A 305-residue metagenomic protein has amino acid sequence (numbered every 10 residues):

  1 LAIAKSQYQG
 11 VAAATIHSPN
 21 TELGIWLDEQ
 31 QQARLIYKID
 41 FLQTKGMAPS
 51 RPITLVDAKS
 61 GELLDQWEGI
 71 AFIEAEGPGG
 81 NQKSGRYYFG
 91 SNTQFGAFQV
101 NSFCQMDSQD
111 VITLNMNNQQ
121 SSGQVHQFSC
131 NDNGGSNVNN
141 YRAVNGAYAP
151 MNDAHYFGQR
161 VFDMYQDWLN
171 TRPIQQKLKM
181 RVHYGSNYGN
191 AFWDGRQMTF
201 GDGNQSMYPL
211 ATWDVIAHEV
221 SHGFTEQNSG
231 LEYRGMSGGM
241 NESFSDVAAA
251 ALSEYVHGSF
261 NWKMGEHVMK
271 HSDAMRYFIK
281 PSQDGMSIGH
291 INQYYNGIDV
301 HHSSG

Functional and structural regions predicted by a protein language model:
L1-I216, G223-G305: Zymogen propeptides/activation segments of proteases
